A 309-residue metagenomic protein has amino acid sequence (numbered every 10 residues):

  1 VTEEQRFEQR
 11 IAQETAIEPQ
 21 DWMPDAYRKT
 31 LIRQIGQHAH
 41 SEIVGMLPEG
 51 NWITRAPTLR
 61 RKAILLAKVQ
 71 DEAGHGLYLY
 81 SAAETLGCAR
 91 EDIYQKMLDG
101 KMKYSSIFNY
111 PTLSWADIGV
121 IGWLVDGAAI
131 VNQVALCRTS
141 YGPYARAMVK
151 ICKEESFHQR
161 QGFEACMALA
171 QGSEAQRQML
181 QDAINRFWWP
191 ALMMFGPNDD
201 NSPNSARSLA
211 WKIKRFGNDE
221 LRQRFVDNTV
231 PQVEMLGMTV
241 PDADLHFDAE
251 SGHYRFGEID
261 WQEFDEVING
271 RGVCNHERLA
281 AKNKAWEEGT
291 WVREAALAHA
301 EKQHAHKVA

Functional and structural regions predicted by a protein language model:
V1-E18, H40, D92-M102: Acidic, low-complexity proline/glycine-rich segments
V1-R6, A63, K68-K96, G162-M167: Conserved alpha-helical segments that form or flank metal/cofactor-binding pockets of metalloenzymes
A16-G36, K96-G122, T139, G172-Q176 (+1 more regions): Acidic/His metal-coordination segments adjacent to aromatic residues that form catalytic metal sites in metalloenzymes
W22-Y27, G45-A67, A129-Y144: Helix-loop segments that flank and shape redox-cofactor active sites
Y27-H38, A56-H75, I118, P143-E155 (+1 more regions): Alpha-helical scaffold segments that form or flank carboxylate-/histidine-based iron centers
Y110-Q161: Internal, conserved structured core segments that host functional sites
T139-P190: Glycine- and acidic-residue-rich phosphate-binding/metal-coordinating active-site segment common to enzymes that handle
Q178-A309: Extended, helix-rich structural scaffolds rather than catalytic motifs
